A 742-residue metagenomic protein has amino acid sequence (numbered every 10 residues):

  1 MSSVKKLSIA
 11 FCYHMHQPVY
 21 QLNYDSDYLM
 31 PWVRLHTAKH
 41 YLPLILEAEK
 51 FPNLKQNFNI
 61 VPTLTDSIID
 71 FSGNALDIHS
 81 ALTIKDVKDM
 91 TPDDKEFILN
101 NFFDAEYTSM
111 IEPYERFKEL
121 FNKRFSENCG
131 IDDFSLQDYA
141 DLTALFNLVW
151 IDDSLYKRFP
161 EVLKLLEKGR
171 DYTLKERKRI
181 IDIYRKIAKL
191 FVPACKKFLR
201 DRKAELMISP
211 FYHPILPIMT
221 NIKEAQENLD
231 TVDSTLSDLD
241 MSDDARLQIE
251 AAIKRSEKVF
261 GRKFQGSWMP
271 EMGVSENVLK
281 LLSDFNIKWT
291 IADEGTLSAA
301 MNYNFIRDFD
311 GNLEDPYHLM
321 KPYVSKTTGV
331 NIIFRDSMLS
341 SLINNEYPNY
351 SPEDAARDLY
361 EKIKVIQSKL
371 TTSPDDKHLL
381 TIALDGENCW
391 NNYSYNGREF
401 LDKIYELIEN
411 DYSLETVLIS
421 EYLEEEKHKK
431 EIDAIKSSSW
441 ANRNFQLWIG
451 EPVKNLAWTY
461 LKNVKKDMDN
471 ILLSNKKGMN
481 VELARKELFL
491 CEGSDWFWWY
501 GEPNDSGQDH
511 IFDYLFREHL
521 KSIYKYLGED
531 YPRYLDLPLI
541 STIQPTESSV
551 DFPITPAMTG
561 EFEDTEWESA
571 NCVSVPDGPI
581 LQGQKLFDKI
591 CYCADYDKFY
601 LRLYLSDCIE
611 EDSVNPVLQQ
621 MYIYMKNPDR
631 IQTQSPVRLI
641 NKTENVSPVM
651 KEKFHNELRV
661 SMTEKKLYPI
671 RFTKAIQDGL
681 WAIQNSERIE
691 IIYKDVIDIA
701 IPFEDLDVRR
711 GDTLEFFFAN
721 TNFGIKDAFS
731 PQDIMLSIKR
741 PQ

Functional and structural regions predicted by a protein language model:
V4-L165, I306-F552: Active-site and substrate-binding clefts of carbohydrate-active enzymes
N59-L64, P210-H213, G266-V274, G295 (+2 more regions): Short, solvent-exposed turn/loop segments enriched in Gly/Ser/Thr/Pro and often Arg
K178, D182-H213, I222-K223: Structured, charged N-terminal subsegments at the starts of enzyme catalytic cores and at intra-chain domain/subunit
S209, G560, K598-D607, I697-F703: Short, well-ordered beta-strand segments enriched in hydrophobic/aromatic residues
D230, S234-M269, K364-A383: CE4/NodB-like, metal-dependent polysaccharide N-deacetylase domain that modifies extracellular/periplasmic N-acetylated
D243-D308, N388-I408: Catalytic domains of cell-wall/extracellular-matrix polysaccharide-remodeling enzymes, centered on de-N-acetylation
V550-D551, Y622-K651, K694, E704-Q742: Acidic/polar low-complexity flexible segments
F562, E610-V696: Extracellular/luminal beta-rich ligand-recognition and adhesion surfaces characterized by aromatic-Gly/Pro-enriched
